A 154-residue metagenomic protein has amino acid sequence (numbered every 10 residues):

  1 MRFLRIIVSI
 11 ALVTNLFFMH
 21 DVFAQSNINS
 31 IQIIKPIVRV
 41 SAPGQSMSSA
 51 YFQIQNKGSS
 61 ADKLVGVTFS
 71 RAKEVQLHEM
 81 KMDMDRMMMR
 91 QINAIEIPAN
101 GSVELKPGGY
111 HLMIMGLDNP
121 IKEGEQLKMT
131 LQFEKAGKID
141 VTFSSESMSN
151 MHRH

Functional and structural regions predicted by a protein language model:
M1-V8: Bacterial N-terminal signal peptides that target proteins for export
V13-V22: C-terminal segment of classical bacterial N-terminal signal peptides
Q25-H154: Compact, glycine-rich, soluble single-domain proteins
